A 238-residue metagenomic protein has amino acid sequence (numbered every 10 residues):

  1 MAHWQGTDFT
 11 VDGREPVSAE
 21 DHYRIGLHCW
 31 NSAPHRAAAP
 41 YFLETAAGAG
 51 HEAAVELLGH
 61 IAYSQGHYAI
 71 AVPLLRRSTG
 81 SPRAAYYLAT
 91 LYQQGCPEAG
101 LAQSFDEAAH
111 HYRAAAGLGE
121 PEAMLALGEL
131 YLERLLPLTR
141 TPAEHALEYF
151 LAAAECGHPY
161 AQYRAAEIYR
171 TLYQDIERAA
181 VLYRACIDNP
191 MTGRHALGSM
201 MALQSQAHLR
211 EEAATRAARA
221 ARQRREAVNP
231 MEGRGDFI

Functional and structural regions predicted by a protein language model:
A2-F9, G13-R14, T192-I238: Terminal, low-structured helical/coil segments at or just beyond the last alpha-helical repeat
D12-G13, W30, A46-A47, L75-G80 (+5 more regions): A conserved position within tetratricopeptide repeats
P16-Y41, H60-Y63, T90, P97: Alpha-helical segment of the N-proximal tetratricopeptide repeat
V17-S18, A49-E52, G80-A85, G95-E98 (+5 more regions): Short helix-capping/linker turns of helical repeat alpha-solenoids
H28-C29, L57-S64, A85-C96, A126-R134 (+3 more regions): Hydrophobic face of amphipathic alpha-helices that form TPR/SEL1-like repeat modules and related alpha-solenoid
N31-Y41, S64-L74, E98-H111, P137-Y149 (+1 more regions): Structural signature of tandem alpha-helical TPR/SEL1-like repeats, specifically the intra-repeat loop/turn
E44-I61: Short, charge-rich amphipathic alpha-helical segments embedded in non-transmembrane helical bundles/solenoids
S78-G80, E144, E148-F150, A154-E155 (+2 more regions): TPR/TPR-like (Sel1-like) alpha-helical repeat modules
